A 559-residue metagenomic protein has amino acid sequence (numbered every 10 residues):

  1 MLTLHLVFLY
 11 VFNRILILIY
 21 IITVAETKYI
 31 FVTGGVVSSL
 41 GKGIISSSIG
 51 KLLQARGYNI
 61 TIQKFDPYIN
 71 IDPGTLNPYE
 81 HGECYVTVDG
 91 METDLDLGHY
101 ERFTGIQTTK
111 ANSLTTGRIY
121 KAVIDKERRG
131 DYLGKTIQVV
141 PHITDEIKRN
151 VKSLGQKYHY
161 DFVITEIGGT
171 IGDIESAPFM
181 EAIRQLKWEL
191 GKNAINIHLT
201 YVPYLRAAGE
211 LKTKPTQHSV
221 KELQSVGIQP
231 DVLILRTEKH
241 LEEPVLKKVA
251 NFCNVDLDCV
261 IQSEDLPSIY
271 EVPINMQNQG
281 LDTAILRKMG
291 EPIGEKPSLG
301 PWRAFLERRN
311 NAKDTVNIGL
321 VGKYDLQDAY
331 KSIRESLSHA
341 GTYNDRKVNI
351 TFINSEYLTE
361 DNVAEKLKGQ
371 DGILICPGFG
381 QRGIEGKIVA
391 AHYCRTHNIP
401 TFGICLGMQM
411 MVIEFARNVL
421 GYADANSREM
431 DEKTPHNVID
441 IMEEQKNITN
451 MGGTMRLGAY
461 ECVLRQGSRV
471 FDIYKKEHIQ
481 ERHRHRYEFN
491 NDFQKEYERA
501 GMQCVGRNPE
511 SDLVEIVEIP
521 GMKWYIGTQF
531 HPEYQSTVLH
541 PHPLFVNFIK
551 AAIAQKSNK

Functional and structural regions predicted by a protein language model:
L6-L9, L16: Short hydrophobic targeting helices and cationic amphipathic motifs that mediate membrane/organellar targeting
Y20-R346, S355-G372, F379-G380, G386-Y393 (+2 more regions): Flexible phosphate-sensing "switch/lid" loops adjacent to ATP/NTP-binding sites across phosphate-transfer
L40-G43, S47-K51, A55, K366-E461 (+2 more regions): Cysteine-nucleophile active-site neighborhood
E80-V88, L266-Y270, I375, T396-F402 (+3 more regions): Short beta-alpha connecting loops at secondary-structure transitions that line or flank enzyme active sites
E295-K296, N344-N349, R507, N558-K559: Flexible, glycine/charged-enriched surface loops at secondary-structure junctions
R308-A312, V363-E365, M430, M451-T454 (+3 more regions): Replace "in large, NTP-powered and nucleic-acid-processing enzymes" with "in large, NTP-powered factors and other
L457-E461, R465-K559: C-terminal and late-domain segments of enzyme folds
